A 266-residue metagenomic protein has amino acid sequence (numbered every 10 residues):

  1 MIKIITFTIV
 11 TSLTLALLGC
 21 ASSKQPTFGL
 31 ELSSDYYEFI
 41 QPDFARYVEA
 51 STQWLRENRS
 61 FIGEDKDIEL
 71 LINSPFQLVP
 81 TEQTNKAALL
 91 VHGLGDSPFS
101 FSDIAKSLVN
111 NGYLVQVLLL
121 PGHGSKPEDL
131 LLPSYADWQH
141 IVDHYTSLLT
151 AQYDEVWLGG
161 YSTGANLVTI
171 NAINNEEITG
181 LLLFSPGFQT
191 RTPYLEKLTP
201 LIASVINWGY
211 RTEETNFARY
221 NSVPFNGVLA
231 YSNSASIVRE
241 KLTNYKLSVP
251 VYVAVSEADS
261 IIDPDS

Functional and structural regions predicted by a protein language model:
L18-G19: C-terminal motif of bacterial Sec signal peptides marking the signal peptidase cleavage site
S34-D67, F188-T243, E257-A258: The alpha/beta-hydrolase serine catalytic core
L71-L120: Short, surface-exposed "cap/lid" segments of acyl-processing enzymes
S125-Q152, W157: Catalytic nucleophile-loop/oxyanion-hole region of alpha/beta-hydrolase and closely related hydrolase-like folds
G160-G164, V168: Gly/Ala-rich beta-loop-alpha elbow adjacent to hydrolase catalytic centers
E177-P193: A conserved short beta-strand
L247, V253-V255, D259: Short beta-strand/loop motif that positions the catalytic acidic residue of the alpha/beta-hydrolase fold
S260-D265: Conserved alpha/beta-hydrolase "acid-adjacent" motif
